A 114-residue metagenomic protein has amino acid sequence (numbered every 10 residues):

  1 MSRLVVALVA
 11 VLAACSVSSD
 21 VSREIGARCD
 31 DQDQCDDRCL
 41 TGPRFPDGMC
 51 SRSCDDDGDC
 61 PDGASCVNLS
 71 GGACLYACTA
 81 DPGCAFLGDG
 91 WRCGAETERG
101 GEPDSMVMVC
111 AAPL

Functional and structural regions predicted by a protein language model:
M1-A14: Sec-dependent bacterial lipoprotein signal peptides
S16-L114: Secreted, cysteine-rich disulfide-bonded mini-domains of extracellular proteins
